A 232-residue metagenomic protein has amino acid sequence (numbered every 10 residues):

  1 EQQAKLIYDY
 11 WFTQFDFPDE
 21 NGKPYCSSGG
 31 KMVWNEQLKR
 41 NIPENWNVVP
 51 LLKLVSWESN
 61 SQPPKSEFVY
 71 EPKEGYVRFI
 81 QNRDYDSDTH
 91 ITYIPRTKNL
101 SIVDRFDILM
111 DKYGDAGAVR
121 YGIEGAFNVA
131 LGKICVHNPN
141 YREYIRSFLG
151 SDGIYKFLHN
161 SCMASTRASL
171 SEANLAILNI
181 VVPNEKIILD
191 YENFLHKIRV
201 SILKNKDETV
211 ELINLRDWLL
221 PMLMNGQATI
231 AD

Functional and structural regions predicted by a protein language model:
E1-I7, G29-Q62, E185-A231: Non-catalytic DNA-recognition/assembly elements of restriction-modification systems
Q3-A4, Y8-F15, G22-G29: Glycine-rich, mobile lid/loop segments that gate access to catalytic sites or pores
F15-P18, W46: Acidic, glycine-rich low-complexity/disordered segments
G22-K23, P64-P72, H159-C162: Short coil/turn segments at secondary-structure boundaries
M32-L38, L52-V69, G75-D107, F127-C135: Sequence-specific dsDNA recognition surfaces
L38, A130-G132, N174-L178, I198: Short amphipathic alpha-helical segments
N47, E71-P72, K112, N138 (+4 more regions): Extended non-membrane alpha-helical scaffolds
Q81, N99-Y155, H159-A173: A short beta-sheet element
